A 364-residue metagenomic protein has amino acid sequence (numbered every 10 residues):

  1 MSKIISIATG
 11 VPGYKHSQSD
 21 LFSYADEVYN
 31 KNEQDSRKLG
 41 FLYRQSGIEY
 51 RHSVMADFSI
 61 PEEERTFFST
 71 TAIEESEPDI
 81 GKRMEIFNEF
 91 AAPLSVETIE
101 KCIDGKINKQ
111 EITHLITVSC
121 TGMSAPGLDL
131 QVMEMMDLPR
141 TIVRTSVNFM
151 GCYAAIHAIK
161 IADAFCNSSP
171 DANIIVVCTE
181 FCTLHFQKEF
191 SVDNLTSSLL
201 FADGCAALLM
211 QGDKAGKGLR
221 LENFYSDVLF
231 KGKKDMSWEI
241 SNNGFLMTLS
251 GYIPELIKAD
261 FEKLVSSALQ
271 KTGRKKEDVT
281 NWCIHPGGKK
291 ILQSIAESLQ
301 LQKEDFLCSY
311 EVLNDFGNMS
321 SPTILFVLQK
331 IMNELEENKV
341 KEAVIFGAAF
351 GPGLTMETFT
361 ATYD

Functional and structural regions predicted by a protein language model:
M1-I86, N173, C182, F186-E255 (+4 more regions): Condensing-enzyme catalytic core mediating Claisen C-C bond formation in acyl metabolism
M1-S2, K109-T113, R140-V143, S168-I174 (+5 more regions): Short coil/turn connectors at secondary-structure junctions
L42, S46-D137, K276-L292: Conserved beta-ketoacyl condensing-enzyme motif
R44, I48, F90-D104, C205 (+2 more regions): Short, well-ordered amphipathic alpha-helical segments that serve as non-catalytic structural scaffolds within diverse
G81-F87, T117, R144-N148, D193-T196 (+2 more regions): A short glycine/serine-rich beta->alpha loop
V96, C120-T121, P139-T141, S146-N167 (+4 more regions): Claisen-condensing/thiolase-fold acyl-transfer catalytic domains that form or cleave C-C bonds in fatty acid
I116, I175-V177, L208-M210, C283 (+1 more regions): Structural motif
S124-L130, V176-T196, Y225-N242, K289-E297 (+2 more regions): Active-site-adjacent elements of ketosynthase-type condensing enzymes
